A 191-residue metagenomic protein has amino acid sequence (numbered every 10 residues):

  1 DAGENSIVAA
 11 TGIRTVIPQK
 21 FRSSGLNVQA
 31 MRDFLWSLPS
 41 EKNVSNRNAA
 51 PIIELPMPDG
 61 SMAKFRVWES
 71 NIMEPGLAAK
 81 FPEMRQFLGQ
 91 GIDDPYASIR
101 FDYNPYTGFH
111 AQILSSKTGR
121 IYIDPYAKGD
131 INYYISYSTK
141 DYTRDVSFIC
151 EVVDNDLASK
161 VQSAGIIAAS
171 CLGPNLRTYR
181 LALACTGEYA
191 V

Functional and structural regions predicted by a protein language model:
D1-K128: N-terminal prosegments of processed precursors
Y133-V191: Fold-level signature of zinc-dependent metallopeptidase catalytic domains
